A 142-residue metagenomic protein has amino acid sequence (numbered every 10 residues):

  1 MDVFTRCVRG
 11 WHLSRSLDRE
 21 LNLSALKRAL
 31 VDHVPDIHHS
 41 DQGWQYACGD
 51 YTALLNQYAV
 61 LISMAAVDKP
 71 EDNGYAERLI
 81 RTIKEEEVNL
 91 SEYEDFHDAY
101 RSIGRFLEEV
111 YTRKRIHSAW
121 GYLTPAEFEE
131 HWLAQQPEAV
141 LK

Functional and structural regions predicted by a protein language model:
M1-K142: Charged DNA-binding/catalytic regions of mobile-element recombinases
